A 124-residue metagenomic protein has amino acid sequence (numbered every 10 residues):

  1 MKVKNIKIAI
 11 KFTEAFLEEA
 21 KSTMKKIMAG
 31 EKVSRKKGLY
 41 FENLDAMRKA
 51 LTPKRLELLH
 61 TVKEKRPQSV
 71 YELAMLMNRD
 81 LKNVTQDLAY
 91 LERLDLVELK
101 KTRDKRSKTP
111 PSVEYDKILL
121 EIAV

Functional and structural regions predicted by a protein language model:
M1-M28: General nucleic-acid-binding
G30-E57: Short alpha-helical segments that sit at the start of domains
M47-K54, S69, K101-V124: Short, cationic-aromatic polyanion-contact patches
H60-K65: Short amphipathic alpha-helical elements of helix-turn-helix/winged-helix folds
E72-L76, L91: A short acidic, leucine-rich amphipathic alpha-helix
D95: Glycine-centered, phosphate/nucleic-acid-interacting loop/turn motifs that mediate DNA/RNA or nucleotide
